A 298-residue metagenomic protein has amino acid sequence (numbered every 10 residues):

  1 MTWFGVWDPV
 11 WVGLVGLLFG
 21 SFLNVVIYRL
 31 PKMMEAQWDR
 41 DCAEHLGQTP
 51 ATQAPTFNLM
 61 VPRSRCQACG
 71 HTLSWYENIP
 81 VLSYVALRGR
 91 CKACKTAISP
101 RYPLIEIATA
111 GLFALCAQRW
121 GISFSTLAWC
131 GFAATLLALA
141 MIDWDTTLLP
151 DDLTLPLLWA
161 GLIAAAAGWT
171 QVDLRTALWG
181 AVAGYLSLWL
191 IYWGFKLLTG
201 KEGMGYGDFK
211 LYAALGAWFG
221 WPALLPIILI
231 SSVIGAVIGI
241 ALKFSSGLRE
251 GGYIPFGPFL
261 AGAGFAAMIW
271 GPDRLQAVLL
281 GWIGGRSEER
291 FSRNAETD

Functional and structural regions predicted by a protein language model:
T2-R29, M33, L190-E202, A213-S287: Alpha-helical transmembrane segments
V12, S125-I234, Q276-G285: Functional transmembrane core segments of multi-pass inner-membrane proteins
R29-R101, F256: Membrane-proximal soluble regions of multi-pass membrane proteins
I79, K92-Y102, M141-L155, G194-G207 (+1 more regions): Interhelical loop and helix-boundary elements at the membrane-water interface of polytopic inner-membrane proteins
Y84-S125: Short microdomains enriched in Cys/His and/or Lys/Arg
Q118, A140-W144, A165-W169, A241-S246 (+1 more regions): Structural signal for the C-terminal ends of transmembrane alpha-helices and the immediately following loop
E288-N294: Conserved small/polar residues in nucleotide/adenosyl-binding loops
